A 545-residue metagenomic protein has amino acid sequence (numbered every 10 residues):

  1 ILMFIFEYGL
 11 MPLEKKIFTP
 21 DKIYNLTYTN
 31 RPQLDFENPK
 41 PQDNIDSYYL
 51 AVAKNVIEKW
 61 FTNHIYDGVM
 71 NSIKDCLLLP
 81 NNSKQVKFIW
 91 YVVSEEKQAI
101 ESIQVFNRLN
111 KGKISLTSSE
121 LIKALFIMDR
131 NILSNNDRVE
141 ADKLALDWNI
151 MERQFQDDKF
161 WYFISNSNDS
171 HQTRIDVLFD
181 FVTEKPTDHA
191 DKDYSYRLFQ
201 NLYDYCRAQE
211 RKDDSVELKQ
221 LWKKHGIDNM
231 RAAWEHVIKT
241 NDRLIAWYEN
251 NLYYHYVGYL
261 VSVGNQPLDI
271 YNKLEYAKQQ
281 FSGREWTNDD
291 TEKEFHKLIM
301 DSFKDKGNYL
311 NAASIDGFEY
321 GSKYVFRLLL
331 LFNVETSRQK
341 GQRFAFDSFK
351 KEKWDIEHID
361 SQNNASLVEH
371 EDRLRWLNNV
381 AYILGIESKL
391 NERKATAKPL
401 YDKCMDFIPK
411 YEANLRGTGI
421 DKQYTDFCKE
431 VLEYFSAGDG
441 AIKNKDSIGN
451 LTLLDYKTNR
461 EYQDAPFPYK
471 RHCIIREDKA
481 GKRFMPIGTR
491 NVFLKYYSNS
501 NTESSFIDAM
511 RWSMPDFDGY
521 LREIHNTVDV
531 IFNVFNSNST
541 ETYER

Functional and structural regions predicted by a protein language model:
I1-R545: Flexible coil/loop and intrinsically disordered segments
